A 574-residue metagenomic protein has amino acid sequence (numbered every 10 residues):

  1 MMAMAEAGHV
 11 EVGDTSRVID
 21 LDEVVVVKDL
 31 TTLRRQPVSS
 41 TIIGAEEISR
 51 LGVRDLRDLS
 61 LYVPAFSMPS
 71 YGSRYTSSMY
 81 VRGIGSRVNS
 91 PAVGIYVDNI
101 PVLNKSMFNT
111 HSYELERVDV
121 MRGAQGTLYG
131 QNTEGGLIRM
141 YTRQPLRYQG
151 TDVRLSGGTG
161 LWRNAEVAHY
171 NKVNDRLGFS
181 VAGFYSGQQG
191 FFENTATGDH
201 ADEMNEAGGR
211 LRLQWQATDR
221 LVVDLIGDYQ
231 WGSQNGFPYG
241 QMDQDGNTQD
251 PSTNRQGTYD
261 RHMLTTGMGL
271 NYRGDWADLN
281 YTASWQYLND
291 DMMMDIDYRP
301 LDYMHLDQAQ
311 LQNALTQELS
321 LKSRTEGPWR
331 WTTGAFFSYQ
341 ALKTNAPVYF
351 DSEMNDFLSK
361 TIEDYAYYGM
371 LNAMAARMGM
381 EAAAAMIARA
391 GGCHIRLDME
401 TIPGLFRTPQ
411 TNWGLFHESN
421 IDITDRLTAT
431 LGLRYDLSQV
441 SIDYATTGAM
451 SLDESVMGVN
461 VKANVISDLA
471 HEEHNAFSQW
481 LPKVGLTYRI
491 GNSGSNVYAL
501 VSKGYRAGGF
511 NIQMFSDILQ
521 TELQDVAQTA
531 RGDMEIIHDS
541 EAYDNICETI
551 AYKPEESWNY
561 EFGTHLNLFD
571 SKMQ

Functional and structural regions predicted by a protein language model:
E6-S49: Short, acidic, small-residue-rich periplasmic hinge/interaction motif at the N-terminus of Gram-negative outer-membrane
L56-L59, S78-G83, Y96, R117-V120 (+2 more regions): N-terminal periplasmic accessory domains that precede and gate Gram-negative outer-membrane beta-barrel machines
R57-I100: Extracytoplasmic beta-strand/coil segments of soluble accessory domains associated with Gram-negative outer-membrane
D98-A124: Short acidic/polar hinge/loop motifs at secondary-structure boundaries that mediate gating or recognition
R139, R147-Y148, S156, V167-R255 (+4 more regions): Periplasmic-side early beta-strands and strand-to-turn transitions of outer-membrane beta-barrels
E193-D199, F237-S252, D295-M304, Y349-P403 (+2 more regions): Solvent-exposed loop segments that connect transmembrane elements
Q214-T218, D228, L321-R324, R330 (+2 more regions): Structural signature of Gram-negative outer-membrane beta-barrels, strongest in the C-terminal barrel of TonB-dependent
V222-D228, M263-D290, L306-A449, T487-R489 (+1 more regions): Face-selective signature of the C-terminal outer-membrane beta-barrel domain
